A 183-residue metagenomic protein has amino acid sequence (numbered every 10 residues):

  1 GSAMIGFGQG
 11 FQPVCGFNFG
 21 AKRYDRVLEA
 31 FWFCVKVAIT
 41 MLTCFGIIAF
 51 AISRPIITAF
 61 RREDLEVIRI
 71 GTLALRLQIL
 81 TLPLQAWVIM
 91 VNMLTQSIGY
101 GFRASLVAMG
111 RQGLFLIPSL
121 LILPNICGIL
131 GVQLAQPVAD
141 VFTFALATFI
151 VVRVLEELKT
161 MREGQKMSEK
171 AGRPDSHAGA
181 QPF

Functional and structural regions predicted by a protein language model:
G1, M41, F45, A49 (+5 more regions): Alpha-helical transmembrane segments of multipass membrane proteins
G1-S53, Q85-A104: Small-residue-rich hydrophobic transmembrane alpha-helices
F17, T58-A59, L73, S97 (+3 more regions): Transmembrane helix-loop junction
V35-A38, L75-Q78, L82, A108-M109 (+1 more regions): Residue-level recognition of transmembrane alpha-helices in multi-pass small-molecule transporters/permeases
G46-L65, T72: Short membrane-interface helical motifs at transmembrane helix boundaries in multi-pass membrane transporters
S53-P55, Q112-A145, V152, E156-R162: Membrane-interface helix-loop junctions in multi-pass transport and translocation proteins
L65-V91, I117-P118: Alpha-helical transmembrane segments of multi-pass membrane proteins
E157-F183: Intrinsic disorder in cytosolic terminal tails and internal cytosolic loops of multi-pass membrane transporters
